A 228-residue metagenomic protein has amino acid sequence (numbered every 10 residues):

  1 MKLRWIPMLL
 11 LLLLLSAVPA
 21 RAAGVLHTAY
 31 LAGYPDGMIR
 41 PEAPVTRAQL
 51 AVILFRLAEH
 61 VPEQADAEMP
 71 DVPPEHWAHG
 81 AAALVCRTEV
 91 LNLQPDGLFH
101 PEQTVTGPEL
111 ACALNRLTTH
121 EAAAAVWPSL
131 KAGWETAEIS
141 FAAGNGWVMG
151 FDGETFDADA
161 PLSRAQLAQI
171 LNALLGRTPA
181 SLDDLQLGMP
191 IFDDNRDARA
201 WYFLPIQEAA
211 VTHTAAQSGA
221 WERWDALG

Functional and structural regions predicted by a protein language model:
L3-A22: Sec-dependent N-terminal signal peptides of Gram-positive bacterial secreted proteins and lipoproteins
A20-A81, R87-A111, N115-E138, G144-A165 (+1 more regions): Feature responds to low-complexity, polar/acidic, surface-exposed segments characteristic of secreted/exported proteins
